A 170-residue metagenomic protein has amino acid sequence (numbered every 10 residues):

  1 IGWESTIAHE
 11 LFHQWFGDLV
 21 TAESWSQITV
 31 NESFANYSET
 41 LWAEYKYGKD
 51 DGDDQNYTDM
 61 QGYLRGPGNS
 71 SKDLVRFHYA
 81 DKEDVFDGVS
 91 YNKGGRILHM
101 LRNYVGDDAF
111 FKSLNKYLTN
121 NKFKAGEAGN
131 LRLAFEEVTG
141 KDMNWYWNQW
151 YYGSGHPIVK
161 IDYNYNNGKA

Functional and structural regions predicted by a protein language model:
I1-A170: Hydrophobic alpha-helical and helix-loop surface patches within well-folded domains that function as non-catalytic
